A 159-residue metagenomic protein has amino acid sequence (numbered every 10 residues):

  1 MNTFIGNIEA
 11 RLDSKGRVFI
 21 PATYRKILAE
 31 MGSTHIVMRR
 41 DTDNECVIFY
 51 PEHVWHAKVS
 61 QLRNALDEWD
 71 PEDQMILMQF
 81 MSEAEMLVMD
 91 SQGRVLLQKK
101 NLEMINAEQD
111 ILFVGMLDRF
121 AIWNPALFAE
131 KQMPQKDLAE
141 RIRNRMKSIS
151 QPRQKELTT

Functional and structural regions predicted by a protein language model:
M1-T3, A29, L77-Q79: Short loop/turn motifs at secondary-structure junctions and domain boundaries
I5-C46, H53: A positional/architectural concept
G16-I20, F49, G93-L97, F120-I122: Short, structured motif recognition centered on aromatic/hydrophobic residues
I27-H35, D41-T42, E103-F120: Extended intrinsically disordered, low-complexity coil regions enriched in Ser, Thr, Gly, Ala and often Pro
V54-M86: Helix-adjacent hinge/juxtasegments
H56-K58, F128-Q132: Short, charged/polar, Gly/Pro-enriched secondary-structure boundary elements
E85-E108: Beta-rich strand-turn-strand
Q135-T159: Acidic/histidine-enriched, glycine/proline-rich intrinsically disordered or flexible terminal extensions
